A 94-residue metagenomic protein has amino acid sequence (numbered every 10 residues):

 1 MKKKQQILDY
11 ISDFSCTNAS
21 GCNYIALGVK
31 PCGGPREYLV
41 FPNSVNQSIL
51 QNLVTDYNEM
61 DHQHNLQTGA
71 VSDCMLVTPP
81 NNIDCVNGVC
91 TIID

Functional and structural regions predicted by a protein language model:
M1-S20: Acidic/polar, low-complexity intrinsically disordered N-terminal segments immediately downstream of a Sec signal
Q6, G34, Q67-G69: Generic preference for well-ordered secondary structure
S20-E59: Mature extracytoplasmic domains of secretory-pathway proteins
I49-M75: Short cationic/low-complexity microdomains
N65-D94: Short flanking/linker segments adjacent to small metal-binding domains or redox-active Cys/His motifs
